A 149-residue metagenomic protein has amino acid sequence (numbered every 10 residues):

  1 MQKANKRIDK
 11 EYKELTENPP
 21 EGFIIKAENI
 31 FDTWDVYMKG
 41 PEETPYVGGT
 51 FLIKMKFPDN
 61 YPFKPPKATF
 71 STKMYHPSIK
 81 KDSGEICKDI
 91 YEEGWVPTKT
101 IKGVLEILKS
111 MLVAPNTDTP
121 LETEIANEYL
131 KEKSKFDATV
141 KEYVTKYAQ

Functional and structural regions predicted by a protein language model:
M1-Q149: UBC/E2-like fold recognition across ubiquitin and ubiquitin-like conjugation systems, capturing catalytically active
